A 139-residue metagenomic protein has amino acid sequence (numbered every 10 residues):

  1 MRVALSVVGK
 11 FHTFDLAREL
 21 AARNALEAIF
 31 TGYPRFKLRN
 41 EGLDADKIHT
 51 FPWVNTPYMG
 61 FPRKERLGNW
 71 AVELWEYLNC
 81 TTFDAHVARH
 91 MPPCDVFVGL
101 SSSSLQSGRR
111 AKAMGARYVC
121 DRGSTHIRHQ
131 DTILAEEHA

Functional and structural regions predicted by a protein language model:
M1-F51, A88-P92: N-terminal subdomain of nucleotide-sugar transferases
A4-V7, V87-S104, R110-D121: Short N-terminal targeting/anchoring amphipathic segment
K10-H12, Y33-F36, S102-L105, G123-I127: Short, solvent-exposed loop/turn segments at secondary-structure junctions
L16-E19, Q106-R110: A short acidic, amphipathic alpha-helical/loop segment
L38-G42, G108-A113: Short loop/helix-cap segments at secondary-structure boundaries that form the rim of catalytic
T56-L74, M114-A139: Acceptor-binding helix/loop patch of EC 2.4 sugar-transfer enzymes, predominantly nucleotide-sugar-dependent
M59-S102, A139: Conserved nucleotide-sugar donor-binding subdomain of glycosyltransferases
